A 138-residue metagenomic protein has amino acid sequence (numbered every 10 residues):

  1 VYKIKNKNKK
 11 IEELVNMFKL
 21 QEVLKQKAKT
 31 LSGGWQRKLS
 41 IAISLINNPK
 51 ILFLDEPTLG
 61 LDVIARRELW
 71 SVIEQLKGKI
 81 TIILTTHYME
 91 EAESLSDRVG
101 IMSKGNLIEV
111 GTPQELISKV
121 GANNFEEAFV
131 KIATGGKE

Functional and structural regions predicted by a protein language model:
N6-V23: Conserved ABC ATPase "signature" region
K27-G34: Conserved ABC ATPase signature
N48: Conserved catalytic motifs of ABC-family nucleotide-binding domains
L52-D55: Catalytic Walker B motif of ABC-type/P-loop ATPase nucleotide-binding domains
K79-H87: Conserved H-loop
V110-G111: ABC ATPase "signature
